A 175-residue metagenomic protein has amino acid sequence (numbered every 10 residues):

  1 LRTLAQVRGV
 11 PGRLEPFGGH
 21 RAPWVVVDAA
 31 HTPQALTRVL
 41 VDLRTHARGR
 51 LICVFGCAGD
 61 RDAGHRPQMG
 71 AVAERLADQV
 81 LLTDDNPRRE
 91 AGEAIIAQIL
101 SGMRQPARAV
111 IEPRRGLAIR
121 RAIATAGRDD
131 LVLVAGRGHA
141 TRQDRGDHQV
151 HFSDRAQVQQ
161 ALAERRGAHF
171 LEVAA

Functional and structural regions predicted by a protein language model:
R2-A175: ATP-dependent carboxylate-amine ligase
